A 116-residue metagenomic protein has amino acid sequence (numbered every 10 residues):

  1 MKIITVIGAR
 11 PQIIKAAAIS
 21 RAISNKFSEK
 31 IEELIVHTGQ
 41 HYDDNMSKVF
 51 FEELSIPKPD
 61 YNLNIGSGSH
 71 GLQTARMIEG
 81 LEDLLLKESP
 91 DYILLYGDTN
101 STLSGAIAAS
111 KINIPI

Functional and structural regions predicted by a protein language model:
M1-G39: N-terminal subdomain of nucleotide-sugar transferases
I3, A22-I31, N45, I56 (+2 more regions): Non-catalytic terminal and connector segments of soluble metabolic enzymes
I4-V6, I13-A22, F50, N62-I116: Active-site and donor-binding regions of nucleotide-sugar-utilizing enzymes
I31-I35, Y61-G66: Glycine-/proline-rich flexible loop or hinge segments
E32, P57, N113-P115: Residue-level detector of anion-binding/catalytic polar loops
T38-Q40, S67-G68: Residues that form or immediately flank small-molecule/cofactor binding pockets and catalytic motifs
G39-P57: N-terminal beta-loop-helix "entrance" segment that forms/cooperates in small-molecule cofactor or anionic ligand
